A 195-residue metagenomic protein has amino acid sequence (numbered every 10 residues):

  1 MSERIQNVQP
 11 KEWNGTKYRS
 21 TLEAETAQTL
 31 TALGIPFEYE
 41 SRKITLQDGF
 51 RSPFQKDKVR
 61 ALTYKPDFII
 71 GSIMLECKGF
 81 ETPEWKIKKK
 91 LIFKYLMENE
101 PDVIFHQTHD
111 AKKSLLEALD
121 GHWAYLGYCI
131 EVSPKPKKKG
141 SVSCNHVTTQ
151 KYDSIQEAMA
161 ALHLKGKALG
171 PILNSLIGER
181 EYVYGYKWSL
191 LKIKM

Functional and structural regions predicted by a protein language model:
M1-K138, Q150-E157, G170, V183-M195: Electrostatic, structured charged patches in enzyme active sites and in nucleic-acid/phosphate-binding
K138-H146: Acidic Ser/Thr/Pro-rich low-complexity disordered segments that often serve as glycosylated linkers/stalks around
A160-N174: Short, basic interhelical loop/turn and adjoining N-cap of the next helix at nucleic-acid- or acidic-partner-contacting
G178: Active-site activation/catalytic loop segments of kinase-like enzymes and analogous catalytic loops in related
